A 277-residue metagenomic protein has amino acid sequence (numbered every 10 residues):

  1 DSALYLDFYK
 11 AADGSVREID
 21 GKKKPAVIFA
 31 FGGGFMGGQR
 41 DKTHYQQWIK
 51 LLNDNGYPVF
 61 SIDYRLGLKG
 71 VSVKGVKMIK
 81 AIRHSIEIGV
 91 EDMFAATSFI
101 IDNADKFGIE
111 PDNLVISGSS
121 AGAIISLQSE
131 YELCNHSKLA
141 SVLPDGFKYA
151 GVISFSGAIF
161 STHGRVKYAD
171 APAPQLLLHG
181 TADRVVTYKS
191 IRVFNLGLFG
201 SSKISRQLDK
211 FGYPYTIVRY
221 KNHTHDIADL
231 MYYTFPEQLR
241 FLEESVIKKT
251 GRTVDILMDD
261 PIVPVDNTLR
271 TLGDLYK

Functional and structural regions predicted by a protein language model:
D1-K22: N-terminal cap/lid segment of alpha/beta-hydrolase-fold proteins
A12, G33, P58, D63-G70 (+1 more regions): Short beta-to-alpha linker loops that shape the active-site pocket of alpha/beta-hydrolase fold enzymes
D20-G34: Short beta-strand element of the alpha/beta-hydrolase
R40-I62, K69: Short amphipathic alpha-helix adjacent to the substrate-entry channel of hydrolases
I79-K106, G200: Alpha/beta-hydrolase active-site loop
S98-A171: Primarily recognizes the serine-hydrolase "nucleophile elbow" in alpha/beta-hydrolase and SGNH/GDSL folds
A140-G212: The feature captures the conserved acid-bearing segment of alpha/beta-hydrolase catalytic domains
D209-K277: C-terminal catalytic histidine-bearing segment of alpha/beta-hydrolase fold enzymes
